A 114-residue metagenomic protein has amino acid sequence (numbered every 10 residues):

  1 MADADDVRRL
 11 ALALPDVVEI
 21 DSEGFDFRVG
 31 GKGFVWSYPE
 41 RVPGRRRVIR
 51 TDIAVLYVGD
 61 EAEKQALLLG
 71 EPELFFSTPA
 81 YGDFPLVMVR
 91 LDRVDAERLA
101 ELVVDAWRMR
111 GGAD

Functional and structural regions predicted by a protein language model:
M1-D114: Charge-dense, helix-prone N-terminal extensions
